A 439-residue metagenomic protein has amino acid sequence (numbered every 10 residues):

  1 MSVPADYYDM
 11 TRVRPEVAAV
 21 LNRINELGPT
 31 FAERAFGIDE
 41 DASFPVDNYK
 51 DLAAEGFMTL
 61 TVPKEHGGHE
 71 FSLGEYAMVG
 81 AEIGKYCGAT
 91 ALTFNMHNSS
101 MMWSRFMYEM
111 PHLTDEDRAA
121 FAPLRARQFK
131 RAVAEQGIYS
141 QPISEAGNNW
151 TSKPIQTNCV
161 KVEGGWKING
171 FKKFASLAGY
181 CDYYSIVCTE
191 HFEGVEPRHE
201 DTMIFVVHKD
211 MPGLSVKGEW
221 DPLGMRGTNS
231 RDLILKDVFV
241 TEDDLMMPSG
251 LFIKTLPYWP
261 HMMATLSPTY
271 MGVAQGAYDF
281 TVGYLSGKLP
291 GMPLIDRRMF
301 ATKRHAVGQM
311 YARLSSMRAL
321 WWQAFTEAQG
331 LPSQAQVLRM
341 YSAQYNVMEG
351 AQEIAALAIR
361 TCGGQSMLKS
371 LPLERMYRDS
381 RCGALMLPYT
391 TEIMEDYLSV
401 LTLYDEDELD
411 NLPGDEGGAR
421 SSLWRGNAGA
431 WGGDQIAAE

Functional and structural regions predicted by a protein language model:
M1-M102, G418-E439: Amphipathic, small/basic residue-rich leader segments at the start of a protein or domain
N22-N25, G272-Q275, H305-S315, Y341 (+3 more regions): Generic structural signal for well-ordered, non-transmembrane alpha-helical segments in soluble/cytosolic regions
F36-D39, S315-N346, I359-M367: C-terminal helix-coil-helix/basic helical segment that borders enzyme active sites and/or dimer interfaces and provides
V46-K50, L60-K172, S176: Glycine-rich flavin
F171-L214: A short core secondary-structure module
K173-A178, W259-L266, G383-M386: Glycine-rich phosphate/pyrophosphate-binding beta-alpha loops
W220-L314: Glycine-rich beta->alpha junctions and the first turn(s) of the following alpha-helix
G364-E439: Glycine-rich phosphate/cofactor-binding loops in nucleotide/flavin-utilizing enzymes
